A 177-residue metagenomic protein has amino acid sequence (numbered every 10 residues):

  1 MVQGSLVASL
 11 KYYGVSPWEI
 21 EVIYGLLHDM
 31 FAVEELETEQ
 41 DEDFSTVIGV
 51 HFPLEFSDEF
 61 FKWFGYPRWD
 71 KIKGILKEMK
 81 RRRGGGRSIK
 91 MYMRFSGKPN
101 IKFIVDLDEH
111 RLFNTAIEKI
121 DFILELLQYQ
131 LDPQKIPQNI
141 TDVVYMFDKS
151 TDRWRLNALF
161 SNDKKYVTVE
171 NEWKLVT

Functional and structural regions predicted by a protein language model:
M1-T46, D70-T177: Short amphipathic alpha-helical segments that predominantly mediate membrane engagement
L54-K71: Short hydrophobic alpha-helical membrane-entry/anchor segments
